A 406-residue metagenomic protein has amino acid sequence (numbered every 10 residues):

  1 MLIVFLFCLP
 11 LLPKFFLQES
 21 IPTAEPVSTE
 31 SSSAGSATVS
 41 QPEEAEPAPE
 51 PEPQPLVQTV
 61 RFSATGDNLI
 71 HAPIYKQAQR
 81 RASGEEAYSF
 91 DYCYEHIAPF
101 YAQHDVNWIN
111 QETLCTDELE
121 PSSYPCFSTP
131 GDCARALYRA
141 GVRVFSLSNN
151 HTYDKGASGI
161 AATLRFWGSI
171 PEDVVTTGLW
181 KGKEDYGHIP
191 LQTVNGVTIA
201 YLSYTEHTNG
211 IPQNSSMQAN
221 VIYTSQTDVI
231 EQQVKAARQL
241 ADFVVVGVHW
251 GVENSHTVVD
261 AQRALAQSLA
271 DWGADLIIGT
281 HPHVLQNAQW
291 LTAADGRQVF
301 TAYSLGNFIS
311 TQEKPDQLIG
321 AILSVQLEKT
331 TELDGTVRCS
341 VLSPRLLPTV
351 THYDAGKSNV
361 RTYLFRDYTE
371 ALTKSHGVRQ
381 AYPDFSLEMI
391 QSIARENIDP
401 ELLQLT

Functional and structural regions predicted by a protein language model:
M1-I3: N-terminal Sec-pathway targeting helices
F5, L9-P26, G35, V39-T406: Acidic, metal/ion-coordinating pockets
